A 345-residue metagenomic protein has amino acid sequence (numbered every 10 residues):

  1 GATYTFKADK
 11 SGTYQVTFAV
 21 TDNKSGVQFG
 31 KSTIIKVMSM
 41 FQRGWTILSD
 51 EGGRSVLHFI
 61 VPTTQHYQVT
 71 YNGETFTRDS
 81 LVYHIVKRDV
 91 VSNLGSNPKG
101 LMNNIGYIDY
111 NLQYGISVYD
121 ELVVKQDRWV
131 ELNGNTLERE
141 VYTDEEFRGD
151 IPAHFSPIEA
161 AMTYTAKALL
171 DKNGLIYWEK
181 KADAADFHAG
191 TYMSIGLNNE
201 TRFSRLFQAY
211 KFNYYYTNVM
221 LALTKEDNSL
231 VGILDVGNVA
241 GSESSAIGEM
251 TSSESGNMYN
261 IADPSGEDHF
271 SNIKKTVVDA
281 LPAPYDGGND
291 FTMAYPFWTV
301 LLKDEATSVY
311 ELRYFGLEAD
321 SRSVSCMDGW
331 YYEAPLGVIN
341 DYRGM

Functional and structural regions predicted by a protein language model:
G1-F41: Beta-strand-enriched, solvent-exposed domains that form extended recognition/catalytic surfaces
T3, M40-Q42, P62-T63, A153-S156 (+1 more regions): Low-complexity, repetitive regions of proteins mediating host interaction that are extracellular, surface-exposed
I34-T64: An edge-strand/N-cap motif at the start of beta-rich repeat modules
V56-T63, V69-K87: N-terminal beta-propeller domains
E74, D79, H84, S92-S96 (+1 more regions): Preference for solvent-exposed, low-hydrophobicity sequence contexts
N97-I105: Periplasmic N-terminal accessory/gating domains of Gram-negative outer-membrane beta-barrel systems
I105-Y110, E121-L122: Long, well-ordered hydrophobic secondary-structure segments characteristic of membrane-embedded and membrane-proximal
